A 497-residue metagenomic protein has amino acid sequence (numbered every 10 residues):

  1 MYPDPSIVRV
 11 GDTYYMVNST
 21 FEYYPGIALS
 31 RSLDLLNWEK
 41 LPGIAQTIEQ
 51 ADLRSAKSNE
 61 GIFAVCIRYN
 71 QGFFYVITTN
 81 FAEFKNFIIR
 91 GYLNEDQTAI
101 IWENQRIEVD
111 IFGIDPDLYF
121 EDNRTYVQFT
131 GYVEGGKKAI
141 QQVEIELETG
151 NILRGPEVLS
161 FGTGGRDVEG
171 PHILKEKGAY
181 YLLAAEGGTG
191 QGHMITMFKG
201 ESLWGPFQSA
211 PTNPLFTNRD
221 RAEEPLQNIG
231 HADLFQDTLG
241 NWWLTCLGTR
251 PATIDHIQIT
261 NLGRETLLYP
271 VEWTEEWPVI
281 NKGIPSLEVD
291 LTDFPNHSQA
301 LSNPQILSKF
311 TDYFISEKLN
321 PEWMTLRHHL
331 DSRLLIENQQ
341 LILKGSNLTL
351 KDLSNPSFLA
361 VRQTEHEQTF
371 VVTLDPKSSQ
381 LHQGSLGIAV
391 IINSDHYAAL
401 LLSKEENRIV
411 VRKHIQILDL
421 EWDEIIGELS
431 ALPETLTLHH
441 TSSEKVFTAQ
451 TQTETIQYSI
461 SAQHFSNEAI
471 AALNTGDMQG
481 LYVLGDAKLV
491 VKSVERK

Functional and structural regions predicted by a protein language model:
M1-K497: Carbohydrate-active catalytic/glycan-binding domains of CAZyme proteins, especially the secreted or lumenal ectodomains
